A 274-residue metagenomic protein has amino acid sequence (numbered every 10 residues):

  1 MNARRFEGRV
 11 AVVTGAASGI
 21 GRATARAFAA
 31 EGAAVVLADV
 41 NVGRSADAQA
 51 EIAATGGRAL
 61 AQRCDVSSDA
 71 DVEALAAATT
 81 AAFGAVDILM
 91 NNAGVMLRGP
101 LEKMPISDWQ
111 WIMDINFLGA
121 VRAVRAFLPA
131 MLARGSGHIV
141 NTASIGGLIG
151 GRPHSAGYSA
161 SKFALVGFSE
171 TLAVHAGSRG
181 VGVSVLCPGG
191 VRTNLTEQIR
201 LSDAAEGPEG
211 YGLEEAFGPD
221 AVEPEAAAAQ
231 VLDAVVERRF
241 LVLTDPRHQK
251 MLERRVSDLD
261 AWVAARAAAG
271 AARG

Functional and structural regions predicted by a protein language model:
A3-V36: Canonical Rossmann dinucleotide-binding motif of NAD(H)/NADP(H)-dependent dehydrogenases/reductases, specifically
T24, E31, I149, T171-V181: Active-site-adjacent segment of SDR/Rossmann-fold oxidoreductases
V42-G43, R63-A74, I106: The beta1-alpha1 cofactor-binding region of Rossmann-like NAD(H)/NADP(H)-dependent oxidoreductases
P100-L101, D108-Q110: Substrate-binding pocket helix/loop in short-chain dehydrogenase/reductase
V124, S161: Active-site helix of classical SDR
S144: Residue(s) in the substrate-gating loop at a strand-loop-helix junction that position the organic substrate next
V174, S178-P246: SDR active-site lid
